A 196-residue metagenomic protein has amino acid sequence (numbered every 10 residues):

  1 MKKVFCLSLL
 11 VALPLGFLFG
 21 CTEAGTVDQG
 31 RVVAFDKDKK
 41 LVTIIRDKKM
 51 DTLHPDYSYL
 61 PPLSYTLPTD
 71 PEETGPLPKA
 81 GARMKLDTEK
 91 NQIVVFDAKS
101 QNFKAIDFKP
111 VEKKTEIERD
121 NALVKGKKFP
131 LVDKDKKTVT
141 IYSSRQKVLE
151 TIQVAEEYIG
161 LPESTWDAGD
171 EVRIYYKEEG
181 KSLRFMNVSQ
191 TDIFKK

Functional and structural regions predicted by a protein language model:
M1-G20: Sec-dependent bacterial lipoprotein signal peptides
K2, F19-D51, P71-K196: Short, flexible, surface-exposed loop segments at domain boundaries
L9, C21, P61-Y65, T151-Q153: Residue-level signal for well-ordered alpha-helical segments
L13, L60-P61, L77: Intrinsic-disorder/low-complexity coil detector
D51-Y57: A short, polar/proline- and glycine-enriched secondary-structure boundary/capping micro-motif
Y57-E72: Disulfide-stabilized netrin-like
